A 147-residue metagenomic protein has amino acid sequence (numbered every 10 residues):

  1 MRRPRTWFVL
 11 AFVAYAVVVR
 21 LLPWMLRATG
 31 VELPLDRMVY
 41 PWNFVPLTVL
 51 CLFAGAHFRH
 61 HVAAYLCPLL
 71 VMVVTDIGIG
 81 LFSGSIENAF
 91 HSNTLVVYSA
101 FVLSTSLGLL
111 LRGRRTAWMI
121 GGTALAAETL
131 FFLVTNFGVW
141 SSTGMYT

Functional and structural regions predicted by a protein language model:
M1-F58, V62-C67: Hydrophobic transmembrane alpha-helices
R5-V9, A64, N93-V97, T116-A124: Residue-level signature of transmembrane alpha-helical entry/exit and packing/kink sites in multi-pass membrane
V13-P23, L69-F82, E128-F137: Aromatic-anchored segments of alpha-helical transmembrane domains
L21-W42, V71-S106: Interfacial aromatic-anchored transmembrane helix boundaries in multi-pass membrane proteins
M25, T29, L81-I86, L110-R114 (+2 more regions): Membrane-interface elements of multi-pass transporters and channels
L50, A54, A100-L111: Transmembrane alpha-helical segments
G55-H60, L109-A117: Juxtamembrane helix-break-helix junctions at the cytosolic face of small multi-pass alpha-helical membrane proteins
R114-T147: Membrane-embedded alpha-helical hairpins and interfacial helices in multi-pass inner-membrane proteins
